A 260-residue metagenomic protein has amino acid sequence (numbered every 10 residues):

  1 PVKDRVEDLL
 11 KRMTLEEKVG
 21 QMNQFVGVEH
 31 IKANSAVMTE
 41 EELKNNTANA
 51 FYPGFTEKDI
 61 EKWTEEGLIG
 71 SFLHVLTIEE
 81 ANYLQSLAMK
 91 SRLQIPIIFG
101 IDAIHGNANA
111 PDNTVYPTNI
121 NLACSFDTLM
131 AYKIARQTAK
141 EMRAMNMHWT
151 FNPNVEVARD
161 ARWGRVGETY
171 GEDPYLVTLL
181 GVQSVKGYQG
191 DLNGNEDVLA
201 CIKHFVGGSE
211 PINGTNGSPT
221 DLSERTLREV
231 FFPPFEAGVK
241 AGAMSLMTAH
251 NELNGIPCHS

Functional and structural regions predicted by a protein language model:
P1-S260: Glycoside hydrolase catalytic-domain context in secreted enzymes
